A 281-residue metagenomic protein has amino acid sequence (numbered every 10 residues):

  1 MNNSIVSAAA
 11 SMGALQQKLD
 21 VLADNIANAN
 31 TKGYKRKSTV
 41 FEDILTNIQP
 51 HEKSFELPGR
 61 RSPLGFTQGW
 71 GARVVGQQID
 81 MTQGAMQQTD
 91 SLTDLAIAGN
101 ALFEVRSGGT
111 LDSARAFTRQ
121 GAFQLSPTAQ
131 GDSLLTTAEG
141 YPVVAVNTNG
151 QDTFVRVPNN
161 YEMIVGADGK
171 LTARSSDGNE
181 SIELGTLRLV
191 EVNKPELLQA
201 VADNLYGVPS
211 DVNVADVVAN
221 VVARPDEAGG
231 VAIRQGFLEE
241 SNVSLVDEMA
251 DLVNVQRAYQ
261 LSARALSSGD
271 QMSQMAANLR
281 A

Functional and structural regions predicted by a protein language model:
M1-A281: Amphipathic alpha-helical polymerization modules
